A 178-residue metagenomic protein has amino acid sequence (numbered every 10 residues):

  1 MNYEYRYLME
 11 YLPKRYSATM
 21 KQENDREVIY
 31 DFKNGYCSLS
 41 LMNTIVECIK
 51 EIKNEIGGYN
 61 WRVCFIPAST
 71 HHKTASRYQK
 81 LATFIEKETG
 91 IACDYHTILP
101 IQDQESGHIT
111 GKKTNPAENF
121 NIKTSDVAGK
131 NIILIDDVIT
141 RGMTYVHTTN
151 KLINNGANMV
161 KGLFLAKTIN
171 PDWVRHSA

Functional and structural regions predicted by a protein language model:
M1-R62, I98-A128, T168-N170: Active-site-facing substrate-recognition patch
W61-C64, V160: Residue-level signal for inorganic ion chemistry
F65-A68, D136: Short glycine-centered, acidic/aromatic-flanked micro-motifs in structured strand/loop junctions that mark active-site
P67-R77: Glycine-rich phosphate-binding loops at beta-strand->alpha-helix junctions
S69, I91-D94: Conformational-control "hinges and anchors"
R77-T83: Charged helix-capping and loop-helix junction motifs
I85-T89, L152: Hydrophobic alpha-helical packing residues
H96, P100-A178: PRPP/pyrophosphate-binding module of the type I phosphoribosyltransferase fold
